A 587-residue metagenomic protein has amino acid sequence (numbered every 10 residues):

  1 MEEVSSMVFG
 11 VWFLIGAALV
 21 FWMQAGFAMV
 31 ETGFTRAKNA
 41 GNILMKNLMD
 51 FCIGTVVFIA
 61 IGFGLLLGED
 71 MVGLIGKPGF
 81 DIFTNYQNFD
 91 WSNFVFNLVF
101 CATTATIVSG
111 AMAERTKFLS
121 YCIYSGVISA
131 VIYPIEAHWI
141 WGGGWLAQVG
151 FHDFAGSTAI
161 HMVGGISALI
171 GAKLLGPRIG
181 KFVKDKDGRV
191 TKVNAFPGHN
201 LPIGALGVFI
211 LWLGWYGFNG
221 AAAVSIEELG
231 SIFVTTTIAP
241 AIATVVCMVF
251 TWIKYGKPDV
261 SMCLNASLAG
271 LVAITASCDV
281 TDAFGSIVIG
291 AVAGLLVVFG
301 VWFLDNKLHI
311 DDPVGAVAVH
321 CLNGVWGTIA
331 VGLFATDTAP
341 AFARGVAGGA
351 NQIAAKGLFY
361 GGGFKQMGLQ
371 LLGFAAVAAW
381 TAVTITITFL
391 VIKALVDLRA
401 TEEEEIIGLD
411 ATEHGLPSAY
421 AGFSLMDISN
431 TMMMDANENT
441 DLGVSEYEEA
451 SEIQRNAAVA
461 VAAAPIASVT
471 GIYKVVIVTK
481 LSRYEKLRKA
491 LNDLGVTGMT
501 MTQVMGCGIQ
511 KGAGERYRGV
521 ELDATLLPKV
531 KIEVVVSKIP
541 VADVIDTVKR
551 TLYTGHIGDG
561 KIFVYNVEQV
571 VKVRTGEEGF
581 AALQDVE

Functional and structural regions predicted by a protein language model:
M1-A464: Glycine- and aromatic-enriched membrane alpha-helices
T412-A419, T431-E587: Positively charged, small/polar-rich N-terminal and surface patches that mediate targeting and assembly and bind
